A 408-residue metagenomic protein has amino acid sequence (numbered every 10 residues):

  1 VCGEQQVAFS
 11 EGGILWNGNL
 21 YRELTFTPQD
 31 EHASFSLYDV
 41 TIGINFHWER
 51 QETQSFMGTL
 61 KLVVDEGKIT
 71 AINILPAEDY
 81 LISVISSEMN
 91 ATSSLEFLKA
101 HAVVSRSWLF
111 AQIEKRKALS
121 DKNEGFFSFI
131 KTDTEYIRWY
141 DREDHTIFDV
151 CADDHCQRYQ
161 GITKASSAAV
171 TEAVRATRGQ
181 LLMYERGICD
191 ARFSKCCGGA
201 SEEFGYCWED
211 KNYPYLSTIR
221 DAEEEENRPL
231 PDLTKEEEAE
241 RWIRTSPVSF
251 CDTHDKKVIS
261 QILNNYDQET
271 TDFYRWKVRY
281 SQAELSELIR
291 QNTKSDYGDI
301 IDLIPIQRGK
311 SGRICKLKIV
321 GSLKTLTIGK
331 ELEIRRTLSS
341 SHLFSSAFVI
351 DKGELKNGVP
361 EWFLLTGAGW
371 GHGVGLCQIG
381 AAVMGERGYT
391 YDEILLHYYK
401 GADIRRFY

Functional and structural regions predicted by a protein language model:
V1-Y408: Conserved, single-site charged/polar hotspot
